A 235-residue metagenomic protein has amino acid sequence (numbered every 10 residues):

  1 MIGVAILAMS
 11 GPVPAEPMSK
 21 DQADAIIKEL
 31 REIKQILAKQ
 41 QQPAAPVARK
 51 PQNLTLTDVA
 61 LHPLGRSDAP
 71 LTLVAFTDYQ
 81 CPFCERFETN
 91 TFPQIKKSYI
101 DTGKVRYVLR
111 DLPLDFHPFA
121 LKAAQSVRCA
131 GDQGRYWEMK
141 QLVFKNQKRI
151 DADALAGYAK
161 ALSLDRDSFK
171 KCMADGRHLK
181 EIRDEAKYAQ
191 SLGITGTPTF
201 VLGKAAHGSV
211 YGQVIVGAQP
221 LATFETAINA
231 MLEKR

Functional and structural regions predicted by a protein language model:
M1-M9: Bacterial N-terminal signal peptides
P12-P51: N-terminal targeting signals for export/organelle localization
E16-D24, G157-R235: C-terminal cap of thioredoxin/glutaredoxin-like
L54-L71, Y99: A short beta-strand-turn-helix
V59, T91-Q94, K187: Alpha-helical scaffolding within the catalytic cores of extracellular/periplasmic polymer-degrading hydrolases
A69, Y79-K160, D165, A230 (+1 more regions): Structural alpha/beta surface segment adjacent to cysteine/selenocysteine redox centers across thiol/disulfide enzymes
T72-A75, R106-L109, T199-V201: Structural recognition of the beta-strand scaffold that forms the well-ordered cores of secreted hydrolase catalytic
L73, C81, F169: Residue-level signature of catalytic and energy-coupling elements of molecular machines, predominantly ATP/GTP-dependent
